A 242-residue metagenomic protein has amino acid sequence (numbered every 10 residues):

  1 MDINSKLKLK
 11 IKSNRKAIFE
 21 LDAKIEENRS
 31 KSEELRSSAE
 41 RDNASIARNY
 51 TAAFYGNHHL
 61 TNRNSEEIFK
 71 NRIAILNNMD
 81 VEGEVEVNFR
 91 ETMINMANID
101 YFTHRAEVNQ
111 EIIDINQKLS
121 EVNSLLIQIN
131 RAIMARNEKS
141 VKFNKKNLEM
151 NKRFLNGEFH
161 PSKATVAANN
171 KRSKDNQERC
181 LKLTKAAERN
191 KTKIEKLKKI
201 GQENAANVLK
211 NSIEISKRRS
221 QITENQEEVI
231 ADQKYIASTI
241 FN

Functional and structural regions predicted by a protein language model:
M1-F241: Extended amphipathic alpha-helical heptad-repeat regions
